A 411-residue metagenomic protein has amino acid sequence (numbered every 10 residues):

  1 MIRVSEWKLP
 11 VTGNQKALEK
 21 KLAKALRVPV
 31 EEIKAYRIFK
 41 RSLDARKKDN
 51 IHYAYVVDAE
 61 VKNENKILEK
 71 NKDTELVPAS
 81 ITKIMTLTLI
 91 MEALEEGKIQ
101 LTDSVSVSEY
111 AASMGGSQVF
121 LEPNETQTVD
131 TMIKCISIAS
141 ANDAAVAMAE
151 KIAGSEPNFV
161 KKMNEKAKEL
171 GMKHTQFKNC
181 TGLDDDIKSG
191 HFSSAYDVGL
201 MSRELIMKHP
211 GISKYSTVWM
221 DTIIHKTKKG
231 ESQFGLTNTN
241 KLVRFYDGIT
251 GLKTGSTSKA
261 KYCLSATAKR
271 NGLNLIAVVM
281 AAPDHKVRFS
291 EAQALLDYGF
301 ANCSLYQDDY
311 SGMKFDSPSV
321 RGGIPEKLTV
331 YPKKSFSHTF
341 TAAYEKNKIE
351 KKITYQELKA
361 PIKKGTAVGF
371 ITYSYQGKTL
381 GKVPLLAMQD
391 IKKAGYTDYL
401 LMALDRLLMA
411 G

Functional and structural regions predicted by a protein language model:
M1-N63, E69: Residues forming the flavin
E6, E75, S104, Q118 (+2 more regions): Well-ordered beta-strand positions in beta-sheet-rich domains
K16-K20, K24, I84, K161 (+2 more regions): Short, well-ordered alpha-helical segments
E19-R27, N164, R203, L296-F300: Generic solvent-exposed, charged/amphipathic alpha-helical segments that serve as macromolecular interface scaffolds
V30-I38, L101-D103, F177, K348-I349: A short coil-to-beta-strand element that immediately follows conserved catalytic motifs
I38-A45, S106, Y110-S113, D308: Short active-site-proximal "capping" loops at secondary-structure junctions
E64-S202, I206-H209: Active-site-adjacent loops and short helices of periplasmic peptidoglycan-processing enzymes
M172-Q176, S189-G411: Domain-terminus/edge residues, biased toward the C-terminal soluble/receptor-binding domains of extracytoplasmic
